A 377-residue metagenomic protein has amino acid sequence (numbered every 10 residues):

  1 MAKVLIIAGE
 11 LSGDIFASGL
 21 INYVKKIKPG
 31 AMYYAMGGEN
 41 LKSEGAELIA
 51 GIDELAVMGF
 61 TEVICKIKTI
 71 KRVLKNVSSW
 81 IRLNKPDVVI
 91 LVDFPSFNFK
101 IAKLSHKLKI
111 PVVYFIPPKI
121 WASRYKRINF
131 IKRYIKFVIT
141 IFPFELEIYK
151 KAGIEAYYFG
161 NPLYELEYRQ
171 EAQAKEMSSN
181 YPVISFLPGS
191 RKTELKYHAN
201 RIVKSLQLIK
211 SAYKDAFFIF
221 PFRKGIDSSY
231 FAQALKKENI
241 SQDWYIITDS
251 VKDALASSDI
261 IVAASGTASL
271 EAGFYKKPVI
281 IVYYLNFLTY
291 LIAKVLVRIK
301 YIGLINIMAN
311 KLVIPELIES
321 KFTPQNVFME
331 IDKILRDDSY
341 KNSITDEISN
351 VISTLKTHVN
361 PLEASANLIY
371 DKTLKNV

Functional and structural regions predicted by a protein language model:
M1-V377: Nucleotide-activated sugar donor-binding and catalytic core shared by glycosyltransferases and related lipid-linked
